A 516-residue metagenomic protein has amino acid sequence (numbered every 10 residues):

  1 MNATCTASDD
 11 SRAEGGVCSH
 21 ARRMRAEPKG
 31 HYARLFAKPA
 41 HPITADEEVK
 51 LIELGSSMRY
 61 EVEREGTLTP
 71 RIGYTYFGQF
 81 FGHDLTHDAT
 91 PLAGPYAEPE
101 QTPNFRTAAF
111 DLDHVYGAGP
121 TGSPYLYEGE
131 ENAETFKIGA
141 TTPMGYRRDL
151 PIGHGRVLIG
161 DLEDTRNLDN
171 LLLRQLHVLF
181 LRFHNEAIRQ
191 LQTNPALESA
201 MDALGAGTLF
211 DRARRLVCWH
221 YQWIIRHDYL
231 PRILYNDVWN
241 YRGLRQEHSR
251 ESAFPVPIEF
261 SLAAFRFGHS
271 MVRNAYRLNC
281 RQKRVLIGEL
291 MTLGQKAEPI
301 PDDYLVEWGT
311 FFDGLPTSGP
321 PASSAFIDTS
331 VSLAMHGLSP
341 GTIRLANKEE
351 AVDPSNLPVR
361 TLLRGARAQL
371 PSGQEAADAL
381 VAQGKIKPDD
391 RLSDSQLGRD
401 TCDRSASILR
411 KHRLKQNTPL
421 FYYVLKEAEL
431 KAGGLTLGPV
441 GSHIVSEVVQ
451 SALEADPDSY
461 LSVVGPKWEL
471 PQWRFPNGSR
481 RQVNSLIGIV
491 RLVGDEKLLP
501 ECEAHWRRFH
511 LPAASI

Functional and structural regions predicted by a protein language model:
M1-R166, N170-L171, R189-I516: Terminal regions of secretory-pathway proteins
